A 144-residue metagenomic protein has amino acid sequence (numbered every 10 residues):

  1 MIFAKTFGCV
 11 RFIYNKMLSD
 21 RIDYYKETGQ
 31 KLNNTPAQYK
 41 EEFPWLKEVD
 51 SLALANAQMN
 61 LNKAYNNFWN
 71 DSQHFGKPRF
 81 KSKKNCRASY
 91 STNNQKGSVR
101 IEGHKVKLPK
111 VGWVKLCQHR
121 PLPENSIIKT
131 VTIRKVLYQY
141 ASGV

Functional and structural regions predicted by a protein language model:
M1-V144: Nucleic-acid substrate recognition interfaces
